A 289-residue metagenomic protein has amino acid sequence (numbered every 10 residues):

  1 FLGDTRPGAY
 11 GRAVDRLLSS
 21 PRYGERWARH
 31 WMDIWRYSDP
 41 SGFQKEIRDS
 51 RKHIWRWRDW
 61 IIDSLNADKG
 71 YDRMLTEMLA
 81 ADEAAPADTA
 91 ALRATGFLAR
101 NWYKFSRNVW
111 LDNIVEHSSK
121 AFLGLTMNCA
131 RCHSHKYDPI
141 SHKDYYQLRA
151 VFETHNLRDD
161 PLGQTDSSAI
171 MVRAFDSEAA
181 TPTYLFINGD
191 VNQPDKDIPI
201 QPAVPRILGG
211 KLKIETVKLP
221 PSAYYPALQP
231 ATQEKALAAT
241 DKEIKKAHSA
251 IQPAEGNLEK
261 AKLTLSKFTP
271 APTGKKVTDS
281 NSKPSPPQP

Functional and structural regions predicted by a protein language model:
F1-S177: Short, structured secondary-structure elements that scaffold catalytic or ligand/cofactor-binding regions
F1-S20, Y146-P289: Substrate/cofactor-recognition hotspot
